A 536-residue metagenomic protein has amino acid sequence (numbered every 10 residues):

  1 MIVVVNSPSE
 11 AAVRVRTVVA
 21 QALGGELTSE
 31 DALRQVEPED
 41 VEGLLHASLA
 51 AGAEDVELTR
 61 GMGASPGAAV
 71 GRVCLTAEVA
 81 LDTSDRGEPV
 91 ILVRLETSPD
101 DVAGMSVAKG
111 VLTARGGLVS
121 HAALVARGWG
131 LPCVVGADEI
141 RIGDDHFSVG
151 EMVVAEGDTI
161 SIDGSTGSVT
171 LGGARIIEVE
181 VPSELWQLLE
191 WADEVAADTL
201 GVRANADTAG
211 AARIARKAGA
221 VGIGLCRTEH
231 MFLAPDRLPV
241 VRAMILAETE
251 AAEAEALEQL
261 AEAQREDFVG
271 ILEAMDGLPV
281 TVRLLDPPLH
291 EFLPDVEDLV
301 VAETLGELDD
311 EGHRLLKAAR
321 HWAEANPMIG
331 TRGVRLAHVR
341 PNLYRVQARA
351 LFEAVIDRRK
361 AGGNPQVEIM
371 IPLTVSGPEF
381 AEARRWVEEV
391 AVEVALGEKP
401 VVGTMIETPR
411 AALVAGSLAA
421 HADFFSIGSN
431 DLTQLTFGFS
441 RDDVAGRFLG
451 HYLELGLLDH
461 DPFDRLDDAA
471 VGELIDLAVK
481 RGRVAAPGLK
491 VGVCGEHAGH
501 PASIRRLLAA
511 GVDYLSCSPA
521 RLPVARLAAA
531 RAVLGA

Functional and structural regions predicted by a protein language model:
M1-A11, L45-R60, A64-V79, S84-V90 (+3 more regions): Acidic, glycine-rich flexible loop/linker segments
M1-G24, L33-V36: ATP-dependent carboxylate activation and anion-phosphoryl transfer catalytic cores that bind Mg-ATP to form
G25, A126, I160, L351 (+1 more regions): Residue-level signal for inorganic ion chemistry
G25, D31-S48, E273, L278-R283 (+1 more regions): Structured, non-catalytic alpha/beta "coupling" segments that mediate domain-domain communication and provide generic
S29, I160, M328: Catalytic P-loop NTP-binding/switch module of NTPases
S29-V70, S376-V402: Amphipathic alpha-helical
A32-P38, G52-A53, P66, T76-E88 (+7 more regions): Hydrophobic/basic alpha-helical segments enriched in Actinobacteria
V181-Q187, W191-A536: Conserved alpha/beta-domain cores
